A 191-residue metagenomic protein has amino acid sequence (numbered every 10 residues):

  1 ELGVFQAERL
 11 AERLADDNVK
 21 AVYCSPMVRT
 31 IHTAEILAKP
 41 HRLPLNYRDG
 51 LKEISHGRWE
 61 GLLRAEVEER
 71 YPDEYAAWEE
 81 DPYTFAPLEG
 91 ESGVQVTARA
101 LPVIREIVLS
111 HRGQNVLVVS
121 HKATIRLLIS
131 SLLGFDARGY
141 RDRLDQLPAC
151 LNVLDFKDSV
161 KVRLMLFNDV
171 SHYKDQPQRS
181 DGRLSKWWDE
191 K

Functional and structural regions predicted by a protein language model:
E1-L37, R70, A86-L101: Loop-to-helix element that buttresses phosphate recognition and phosphoryl-transfer chemistry
R13, I36, P40, E106 (+2 more regions): Active-site catalytic microenvironments for nucleophilic, acid-base chemistry
N18-K20, R112-V116: Short coil/turn segments at beta-strand junctions that form active-site/ligand-binding loops
P26, L43-W59, L144: A short, structured active-site edge motif that brings together acidic residues
R29-I31, E53-S55, T124-R126: Short, active-site-adjacent cap segments at secondary-structure transitions
I54-E68, L109, Q114, S130-K191: Acidic, low-complexity terminal tails and accessory targeting/binding regions of phosphate-metabolizing enzymes
E74-Q95, W188-K191: Short glycine/proline- and acidic residue-enriched helix-loop micro-motifs that form flexible lids or anion-recognition
H121: Short basic (Lys/Arg) and small-residue
